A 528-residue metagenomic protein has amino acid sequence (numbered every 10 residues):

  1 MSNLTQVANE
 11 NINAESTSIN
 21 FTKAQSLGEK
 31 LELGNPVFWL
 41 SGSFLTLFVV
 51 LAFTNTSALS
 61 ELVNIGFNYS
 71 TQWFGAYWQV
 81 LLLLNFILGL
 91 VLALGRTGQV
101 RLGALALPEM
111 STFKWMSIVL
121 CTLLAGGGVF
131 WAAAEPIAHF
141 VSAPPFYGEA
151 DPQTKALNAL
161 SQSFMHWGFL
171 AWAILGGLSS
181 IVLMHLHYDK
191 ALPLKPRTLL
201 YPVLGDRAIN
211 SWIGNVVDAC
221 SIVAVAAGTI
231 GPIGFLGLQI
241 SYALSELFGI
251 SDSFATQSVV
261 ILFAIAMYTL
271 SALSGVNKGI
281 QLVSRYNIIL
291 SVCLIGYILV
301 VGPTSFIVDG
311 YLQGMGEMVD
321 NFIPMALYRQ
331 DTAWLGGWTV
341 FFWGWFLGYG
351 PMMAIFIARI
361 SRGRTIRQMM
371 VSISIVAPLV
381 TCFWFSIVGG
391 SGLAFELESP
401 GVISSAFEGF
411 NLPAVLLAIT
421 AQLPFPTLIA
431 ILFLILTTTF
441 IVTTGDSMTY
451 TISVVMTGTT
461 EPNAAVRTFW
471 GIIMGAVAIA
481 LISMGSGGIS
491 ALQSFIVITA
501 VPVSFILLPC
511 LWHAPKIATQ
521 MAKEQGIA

Functional and structural regions predicted by a protein language model:
S2-K155, G296, L508-A522, G526-A528: N-terminal alpha-helical transmembrane segments of multi-pass membrane transport and channel/translocase proteins
E10-N13, N20, A24, G28-F53 (+10 more regions): Helix-loop-helix module between adjacent transmembrane segments
I19-G28, E61-F67, L94-F113, I137-S161 (+5 more regions): Flexible loop linkers connecting adjacent transmembrane helices in multi-pass alpha-helical membrane transporters
Q25-K30, T56-S70, G89-E109, A159-W167 (+6 more regions): Membrane-water interface regions at transmembrane-helix termini and the short interhelical loops of multi-pass membrane
P36-G42, N68-N85, M116, L157-Y188 (+2 more regions): Extracellular loop-to-transmembrane helix junctions
F44, Y77-A93, S291-G302, V380-G390 (+3 more regions): Hydrophobic alpha-helical segments of multi-pass membrane transport proteins
A76, A150-A159, A208-A219, S253-S258 (+2 more regions): Membrane-interface alpha-helices at helix entry/exit sites of multi-pass transporters
A208-V216, S221-R364, V371, V376-A430: Membrane-embedded translocation segments of transport machinery
